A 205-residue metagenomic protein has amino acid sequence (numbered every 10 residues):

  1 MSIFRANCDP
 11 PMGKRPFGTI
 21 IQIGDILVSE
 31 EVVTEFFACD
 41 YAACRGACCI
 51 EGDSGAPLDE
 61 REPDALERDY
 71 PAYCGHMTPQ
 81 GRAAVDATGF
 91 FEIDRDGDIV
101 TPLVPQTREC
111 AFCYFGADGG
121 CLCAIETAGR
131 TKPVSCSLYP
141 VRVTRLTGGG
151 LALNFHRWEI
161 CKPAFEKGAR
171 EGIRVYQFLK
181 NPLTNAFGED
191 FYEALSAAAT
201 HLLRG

Functional and structural regions predicted by a protein language model:
M1-G205: Short loop/turn segments that flank or connect secondary-structure elements
